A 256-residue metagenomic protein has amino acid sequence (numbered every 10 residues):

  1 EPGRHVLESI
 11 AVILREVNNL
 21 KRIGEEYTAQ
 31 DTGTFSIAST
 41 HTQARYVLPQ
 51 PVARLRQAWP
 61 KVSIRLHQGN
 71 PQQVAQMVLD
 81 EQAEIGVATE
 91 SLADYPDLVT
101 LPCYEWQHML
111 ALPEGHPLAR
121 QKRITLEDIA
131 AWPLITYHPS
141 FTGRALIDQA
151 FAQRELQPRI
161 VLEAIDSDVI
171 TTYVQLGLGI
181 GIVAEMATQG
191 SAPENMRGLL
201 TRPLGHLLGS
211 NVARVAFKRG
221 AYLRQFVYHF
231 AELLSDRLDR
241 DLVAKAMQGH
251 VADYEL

Functional and structural regions predicted by a protein language model:
E1-E16, Y27: Basic, amphipathic "hinge/linker" alpha-helix immediately C-terminal to the N-terminal HTH DNA-binding motif
G3, I37, M77-L79, I129 (+2 more regions): Hydrophobic residues within well-ordered alpha-helices
T28, D97-L134, F217: Flexible hinge/capping segments at coil-to-helix
T32-D94, Q157, A164: Central regulatory/effector-binding core of bacterial HTH transcription factors
A58, E185-R197, H206-L256: C-terminal effector-binding regulatory domain of bacterial HTH transcription factors
N70-A83, T89, S140-L200, A246 (+1 more regions): Hydrophobic hinge/microswitch elements
T89, L118-A119, P133-R154, L223-G249: Secondary-structure junction motif
V99-M109, G181, E185, E194-G209: Short beta-strand->loop
